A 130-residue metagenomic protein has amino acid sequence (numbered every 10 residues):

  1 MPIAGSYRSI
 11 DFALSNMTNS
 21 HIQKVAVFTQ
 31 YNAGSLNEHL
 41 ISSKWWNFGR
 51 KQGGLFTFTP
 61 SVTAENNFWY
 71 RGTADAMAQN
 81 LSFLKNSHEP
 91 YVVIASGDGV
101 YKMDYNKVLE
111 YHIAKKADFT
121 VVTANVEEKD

Functional and structural regions predicted by a protein language model:
M1-D130: Unchanged
